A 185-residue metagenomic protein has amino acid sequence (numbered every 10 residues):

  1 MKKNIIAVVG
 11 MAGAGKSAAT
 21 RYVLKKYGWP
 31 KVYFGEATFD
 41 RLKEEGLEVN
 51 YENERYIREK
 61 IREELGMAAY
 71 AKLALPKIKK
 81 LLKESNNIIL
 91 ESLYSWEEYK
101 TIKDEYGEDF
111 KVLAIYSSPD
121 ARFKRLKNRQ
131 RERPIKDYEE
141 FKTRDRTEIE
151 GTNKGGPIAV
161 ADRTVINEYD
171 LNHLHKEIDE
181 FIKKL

Functional and structural regions predicted by a protein language model:
M11: P-loop (Walker A) phosphate-binding loop of NTP-binding proteins
K16: Conserved lysine of the Walker
A19: Hydrophobic positions on the alpha1 helix immediately C-terminal to the Walker A/P-loop
P30, F34-I89, L93-D104, D120: ATP-dependent small-molecule kinase phosphotransfer cores that center on conserved nucleotide phosphate-binding segments
K31, V112, R163-I166: Short, well-ordered beta-strand core segments
A68, R131-E177, F181-K184: Small-molecule kinase domains that catalyze NTP-dependent phosphoryl transfer to phosphate-bearing small molecules
E91-S92, E105-R129: Conserved phosphate-donor/acceptor-positioning beta-strand/loop module used by diverse small-molecule
